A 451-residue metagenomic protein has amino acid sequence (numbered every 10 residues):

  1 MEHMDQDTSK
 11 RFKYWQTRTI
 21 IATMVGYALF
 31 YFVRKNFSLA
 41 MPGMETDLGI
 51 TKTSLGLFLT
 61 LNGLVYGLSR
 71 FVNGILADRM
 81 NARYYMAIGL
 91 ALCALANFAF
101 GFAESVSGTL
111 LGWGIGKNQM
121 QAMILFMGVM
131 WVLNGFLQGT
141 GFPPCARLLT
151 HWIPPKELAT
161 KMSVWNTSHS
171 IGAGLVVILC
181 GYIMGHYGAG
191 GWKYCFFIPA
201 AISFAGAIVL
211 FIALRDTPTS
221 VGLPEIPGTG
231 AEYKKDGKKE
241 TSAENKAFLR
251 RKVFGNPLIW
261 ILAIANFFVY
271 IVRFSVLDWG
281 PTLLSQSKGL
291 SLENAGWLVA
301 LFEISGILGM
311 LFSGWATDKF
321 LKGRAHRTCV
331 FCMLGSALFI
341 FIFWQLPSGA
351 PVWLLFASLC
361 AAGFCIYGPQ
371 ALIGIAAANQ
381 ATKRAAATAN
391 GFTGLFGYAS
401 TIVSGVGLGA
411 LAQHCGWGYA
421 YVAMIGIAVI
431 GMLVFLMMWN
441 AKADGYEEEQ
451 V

Functional and structural regions predicted by a protein language model:
K35, G63-F71, G139, A173-G174 (+2 more regions): Residue-level signature of mid-helix packing/kink "hotspots" within the transmembrane helices of 12-pass Major
F37-M41, N256-L311, Q370, S404-G405: Extracytoplasmic gate region of multi-pass secondary transporters
R79-L90, K319-M333: Cytoplasmic membrane-interface "Motif A"-like loop-to-helix N-cap segments of 12-TM Major Facilitator Superfamily
A91-M120, L334-S348: C-terminal ends and interior cores of transmembrane alpha-helices in multi-pass membrane transporters/permeases
M130-S170: Cytoplasmic helix-loop-helix junction between adjacent transmembrane helices in 12-TM secondary transporters
A159-I178, M184, G306, G394-S404: Glycine-rich segments within core transmembrane alpha-helices of 12-TM secondary carriers
W165-P218: Helix-loop-helix hairpin linking two adjacent transmembrane segments in secondary transporters
G323-I373: C-terminal transmembrane helical hairpin of 12-TM major facilitator-type secondary transporters
